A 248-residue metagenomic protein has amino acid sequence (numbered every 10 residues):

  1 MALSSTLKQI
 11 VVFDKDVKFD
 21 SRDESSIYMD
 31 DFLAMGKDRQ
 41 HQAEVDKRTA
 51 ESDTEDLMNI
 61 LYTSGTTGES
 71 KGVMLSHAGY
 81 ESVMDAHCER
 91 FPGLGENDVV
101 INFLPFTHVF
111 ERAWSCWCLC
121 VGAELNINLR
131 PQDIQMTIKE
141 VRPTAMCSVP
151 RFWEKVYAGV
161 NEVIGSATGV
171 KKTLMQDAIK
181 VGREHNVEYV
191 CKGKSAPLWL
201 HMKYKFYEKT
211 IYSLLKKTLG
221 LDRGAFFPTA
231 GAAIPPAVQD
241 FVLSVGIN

Functional and structural regions predicted by a protein language model:
M1-M35: Structural core segment of the AMP-binding/adenylate-forming
Q9-V11, I27, I101, N126 (+2 more regions): Hydrophobic/aromatic beta-strand patches that form the interior of the parallel beta-sheet core in alpha/beta enzyme
V12, K37-Y62, E69, G93-V99: Conserved pre-ATP/AMP-binding loop-to-beta segment of ANL
L57, T63-T66, V100, P105 (+4 more regions): Conserved S/T- and glycine-rich ATP-binding loop of Class I adenylate-forming
M58-M84: Conserved AMP-binding A3 loop
E81-V99, F106-S213, R223, N248: Conserved AMP-binding/adenylation subdomain of ANL enzymes
Y207-N248: Conserved AMP-binding/adenylate-forming
